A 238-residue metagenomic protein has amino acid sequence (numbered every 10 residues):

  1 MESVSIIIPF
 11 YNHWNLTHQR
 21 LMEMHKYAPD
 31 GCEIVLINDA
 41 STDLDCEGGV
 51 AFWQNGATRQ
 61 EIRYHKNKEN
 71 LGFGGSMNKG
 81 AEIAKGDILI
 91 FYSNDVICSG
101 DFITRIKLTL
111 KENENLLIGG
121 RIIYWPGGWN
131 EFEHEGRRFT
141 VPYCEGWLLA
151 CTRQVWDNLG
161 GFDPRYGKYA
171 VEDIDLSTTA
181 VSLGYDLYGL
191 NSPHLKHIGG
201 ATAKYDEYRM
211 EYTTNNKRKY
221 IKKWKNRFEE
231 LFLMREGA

Functional and structural regions predicted by a protein language model:
M22-G31: Short, acidic, metal-binding catalytic loop of nucleotide-sugar glycosyltransferases
G31-A40, H65-N67: Short beta-strand/loop segment that forms part of the nucleotide-sugar
N38-G49, I97: A conserved acidic beta->alpha catalytic loop
Y64-A84: Glycine-rich, basic loop-to-helix element that forms the pyrophosphate-binding segment of sugar-nucleotide handling
L89: Short aromatic/hydrophobic "clamp" motif used to bind/position activated sugar donors
V96-E133: Conserved donor NDP-sugar-binding/catalytic core segment of glycosyltransferases
R105, L148-C151, V155-G160, R165-P193: A short, conserved alpha-helix in the catalytic core of glycosyltransferases
I123-W125, Y188-Y208: Active-site donor/metal-binding and catalytic loop motifs of nucleotide-sugar-dependent glycosylation enzymes
